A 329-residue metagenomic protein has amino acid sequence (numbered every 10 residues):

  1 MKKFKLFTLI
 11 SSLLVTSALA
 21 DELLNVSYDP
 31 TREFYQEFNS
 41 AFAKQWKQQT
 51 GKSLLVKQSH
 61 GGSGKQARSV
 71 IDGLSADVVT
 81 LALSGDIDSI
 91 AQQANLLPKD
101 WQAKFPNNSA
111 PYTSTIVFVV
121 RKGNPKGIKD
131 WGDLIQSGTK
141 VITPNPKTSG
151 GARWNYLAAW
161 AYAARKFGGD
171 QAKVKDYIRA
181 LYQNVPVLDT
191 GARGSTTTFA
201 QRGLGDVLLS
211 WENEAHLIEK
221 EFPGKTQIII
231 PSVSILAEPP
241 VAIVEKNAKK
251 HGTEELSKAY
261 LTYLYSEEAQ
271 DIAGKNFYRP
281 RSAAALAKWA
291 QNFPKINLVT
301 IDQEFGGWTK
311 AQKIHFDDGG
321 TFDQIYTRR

Functional and structural regions predicted by a protein language model:
K5-T16: Bacterial N-terminal signal peptides
A20-S149, A290, D323-R329: N-terminal segment of the mature folded domain
V26-Y28, V120-K122, K140-F167, Y182-V185 (+1 more regions): Short beta-strand->loop
P30-F34, F38, Q66, L83-D86 (+8 more regions): Stable alpha-helical elements in mature extracytoplasmic
N39-Q48, I71-S75, S84, A91-N95 (+10 more regions): Sec-exported extracytoplasmic/periplasmic mature domains
G123-K129, T148, A161-G169, N247-E255: Short helix-loop capping/hinge motifs at secondary-structure junctions, enriched in acidic/polar residues
K166-S232: Ligand-binding pocket segment of bilobal, Venus flytrap-like solute-binding proteins
A248-R329: Extracellular/periplasmic juxtamembrane helices and adjacent flexible linkers that interface with membrane partners
